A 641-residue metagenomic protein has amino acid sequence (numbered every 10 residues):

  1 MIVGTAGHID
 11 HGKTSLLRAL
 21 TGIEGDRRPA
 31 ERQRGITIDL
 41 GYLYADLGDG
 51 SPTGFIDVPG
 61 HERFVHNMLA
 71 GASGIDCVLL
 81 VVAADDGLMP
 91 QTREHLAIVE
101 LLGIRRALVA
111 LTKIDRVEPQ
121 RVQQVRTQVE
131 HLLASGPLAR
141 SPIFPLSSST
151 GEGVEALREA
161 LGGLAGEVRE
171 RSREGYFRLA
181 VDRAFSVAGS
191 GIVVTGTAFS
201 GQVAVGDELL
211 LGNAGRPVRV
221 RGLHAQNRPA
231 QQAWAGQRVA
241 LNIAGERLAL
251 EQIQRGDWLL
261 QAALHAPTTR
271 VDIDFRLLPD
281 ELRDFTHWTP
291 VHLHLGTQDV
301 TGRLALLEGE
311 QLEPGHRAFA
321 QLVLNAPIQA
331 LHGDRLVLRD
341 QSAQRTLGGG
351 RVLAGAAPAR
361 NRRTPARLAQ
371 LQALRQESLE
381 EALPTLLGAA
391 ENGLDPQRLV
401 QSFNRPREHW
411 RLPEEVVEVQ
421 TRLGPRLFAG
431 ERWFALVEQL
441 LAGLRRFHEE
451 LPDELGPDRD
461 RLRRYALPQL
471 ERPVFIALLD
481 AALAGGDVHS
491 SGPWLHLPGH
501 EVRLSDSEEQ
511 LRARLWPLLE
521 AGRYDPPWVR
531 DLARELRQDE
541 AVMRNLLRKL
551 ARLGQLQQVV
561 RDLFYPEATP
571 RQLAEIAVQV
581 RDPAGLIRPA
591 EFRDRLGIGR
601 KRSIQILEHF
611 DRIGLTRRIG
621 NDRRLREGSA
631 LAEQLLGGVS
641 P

Functional and structural regions predicted by a protein language model:
M1-V58, E62: Conserved G1/Walker A P-loop phosphate-binding module
I9, I36-I38, Y44-D49, A70-G74 (+2 more regions): Conserved catalytic network of the ASCE P-loop NTPase/AAA+ motor domain
D10, L16, G35, D57 (+14 more regions): Residue-level signature of catalytic and energy-coupling elements of molecular machines, predominantly ATP/GTP-dependent
S51-P52, V58-R63, A72-L96, E100-Q124 (+1 more regions): Conserved Switch II/interswitch segment of TRAFAC-class P-loop GTPases
H61-E62, D85-M89, I104, K113-E118 (+6 more regions): Conserved nucleotide-binding/hydrolysis micro-motifs of P-loop NTPases
I114, H131-E281: Conserved catalytic-core segments of large NTP-driven translation/proteostasis enzymes
R116-V122, H131, I143, E246-Q558 (+2 more regions): C-terminal effector modules of nucleic-acid-centric enzymes and ribosome-associated factors
